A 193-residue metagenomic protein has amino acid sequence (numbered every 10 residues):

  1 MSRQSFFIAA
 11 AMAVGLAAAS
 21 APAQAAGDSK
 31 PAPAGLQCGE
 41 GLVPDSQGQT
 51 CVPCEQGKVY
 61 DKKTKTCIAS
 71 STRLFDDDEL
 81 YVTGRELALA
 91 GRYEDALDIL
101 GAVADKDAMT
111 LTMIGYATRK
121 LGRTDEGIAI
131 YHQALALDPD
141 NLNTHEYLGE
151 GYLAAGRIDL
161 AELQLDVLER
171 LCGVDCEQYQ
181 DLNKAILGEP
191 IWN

Functional and structural regions predicted by a protein language model:
S2, P22-L80: Long, contiguous interaction/recruitment modules in multidomain scaffold/adaptor proteins
R73-M109, Y116: Alpha-helical segment of the N-proximal tetratricopeptide repeat
V82, M113, Y147, D181-A185: Canonical tetratricopeptide repeat
E162-N193: Terminal, low-structured helical/coil segments at or just beyond the last alpha-helical repeat
